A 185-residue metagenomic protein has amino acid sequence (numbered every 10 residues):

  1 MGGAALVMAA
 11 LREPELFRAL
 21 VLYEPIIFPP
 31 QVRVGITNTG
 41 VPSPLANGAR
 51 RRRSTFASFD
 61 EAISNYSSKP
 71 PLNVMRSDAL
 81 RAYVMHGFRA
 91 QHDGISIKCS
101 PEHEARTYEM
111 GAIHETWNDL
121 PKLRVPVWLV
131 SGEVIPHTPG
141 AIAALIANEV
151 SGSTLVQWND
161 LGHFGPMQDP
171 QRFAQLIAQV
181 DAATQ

Functional and structural regions predicted by a protein language model:
M1-G35: Conserved hydrolase catalytic core segment
F17-R18, V150-S153, L161: Core-facing hydrophobic residues within beta-strands of well-ordered domains
P30-H92, T107: Helix-rich cap/lid subdomain of alpha/beta-hydrolase
Q31-V34, G140-A141, Q168: Conserved catalytic-core motifs of eukaryotic protein kinase domains, centered on the activation segment
S54, I135, G162-G165: Glycosyltransferase donor-binding loop in the core domain
S77-D78, G87-N148, T154-Q157: Conserved serine/cysteine hydrolase catalytic core
W158-A174: Catalytic histidine-centered segment of alpha/beta-hydrolase-like enzymes
F173, I177, D181: Hydrophobic "lid"/C-terminal helical patch of Rossmann-like NAD(P)-dependent dehydrogenase/epimerase domains
